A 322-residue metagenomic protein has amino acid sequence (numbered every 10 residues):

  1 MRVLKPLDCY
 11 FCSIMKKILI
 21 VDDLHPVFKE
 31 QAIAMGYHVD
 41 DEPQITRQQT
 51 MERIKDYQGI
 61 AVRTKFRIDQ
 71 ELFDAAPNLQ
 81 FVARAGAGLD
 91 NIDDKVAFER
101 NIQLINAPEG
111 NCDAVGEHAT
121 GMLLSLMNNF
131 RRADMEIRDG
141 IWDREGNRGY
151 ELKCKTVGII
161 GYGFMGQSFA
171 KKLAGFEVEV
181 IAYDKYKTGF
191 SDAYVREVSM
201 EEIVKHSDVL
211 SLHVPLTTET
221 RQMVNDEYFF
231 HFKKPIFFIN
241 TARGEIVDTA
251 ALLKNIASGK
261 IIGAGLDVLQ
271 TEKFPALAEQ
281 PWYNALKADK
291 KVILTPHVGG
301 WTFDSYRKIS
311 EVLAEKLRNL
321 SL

Functional and structural regions predicted by a protein language model:
M1-I14: N-terminal amphipathic/basic-hydrophobic helices that include classical n-h-c signal peptides and signal-anchor
S13-I105, I203-K205, N225-E227, H231: An N-terminal-biased, well-structured beta-alpha scaffold segment characteristic of Rossmann-like dinucleotide-binding
A34, N147-K234: Rossmann-like dinucleotide/phosphate-binding beta-alpha-beta segment
Q58-G59, F81, V209, F237 (+2 more regions): Short, Asp-centered acidic motifs that coordinate Mg2+ and/or phosphate in catalytic or ligand-binding sites
K65, A87, D208, V214-L216 (+2 more regions): Short glycine-/small-residue-rich Rossmann-like dinucleotide-binding loops
R67, G88-N91, G110-N111, F164 (+1 more regions): Residue-level detector of alpha-helix initiation sites
R100-I102, P108-T156, S168-K171, G175 (+1 more regions): Phosphate-binding beta-alpha-beta segment of Rossmann-like dinucleotide-binding domains, i.e., the NAD(P)
P235-F237, A242-L322: Rossmann-like dinucleotide-binding domain for NAD(H)/NADP(H)
